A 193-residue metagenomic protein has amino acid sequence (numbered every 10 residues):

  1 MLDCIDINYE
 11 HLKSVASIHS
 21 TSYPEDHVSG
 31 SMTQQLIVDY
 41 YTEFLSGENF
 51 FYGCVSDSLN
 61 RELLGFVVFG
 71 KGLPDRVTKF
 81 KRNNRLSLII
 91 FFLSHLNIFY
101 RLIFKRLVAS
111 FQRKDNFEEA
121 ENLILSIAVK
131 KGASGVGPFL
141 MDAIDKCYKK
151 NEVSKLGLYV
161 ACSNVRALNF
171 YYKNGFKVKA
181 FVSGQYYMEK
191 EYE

Functional and structural regions predicted by a protein language model:
M1-S17, K71: A short beta-loop-alpha structural element at the N-terminal edge of CoA-dependent acyl/N-acetyltransferase catalytic
Y40-G53, K71-K79, L123: A short helix-loop-beta-strand connector motif used in the catalytic cores of GNAT acetyltransferases and, in some
N49-V67, N83: Conserved beta-hairpin
R61-K71, L123, A128: Conserved beta-strand in the GNAT
P74-E121: Conserved acyl-donor/pantetheine-binding loop and adjacent beta-alpha core of acyl/acetyltransferases and related
F117, L125-G132, L158-L168, G184-E191: Conserved beta-strand-loop-alpha-helix junction that forms the acyl-donor binding cleft
E118-L123, M141, Y148-A161: Conserved GNAT acetyl-CoA-binding A-motif
V129, A133-C147, N169, K173: Conserved acetyl-CoA-binding loop-helix of GNAT-fold acetyltransferases
